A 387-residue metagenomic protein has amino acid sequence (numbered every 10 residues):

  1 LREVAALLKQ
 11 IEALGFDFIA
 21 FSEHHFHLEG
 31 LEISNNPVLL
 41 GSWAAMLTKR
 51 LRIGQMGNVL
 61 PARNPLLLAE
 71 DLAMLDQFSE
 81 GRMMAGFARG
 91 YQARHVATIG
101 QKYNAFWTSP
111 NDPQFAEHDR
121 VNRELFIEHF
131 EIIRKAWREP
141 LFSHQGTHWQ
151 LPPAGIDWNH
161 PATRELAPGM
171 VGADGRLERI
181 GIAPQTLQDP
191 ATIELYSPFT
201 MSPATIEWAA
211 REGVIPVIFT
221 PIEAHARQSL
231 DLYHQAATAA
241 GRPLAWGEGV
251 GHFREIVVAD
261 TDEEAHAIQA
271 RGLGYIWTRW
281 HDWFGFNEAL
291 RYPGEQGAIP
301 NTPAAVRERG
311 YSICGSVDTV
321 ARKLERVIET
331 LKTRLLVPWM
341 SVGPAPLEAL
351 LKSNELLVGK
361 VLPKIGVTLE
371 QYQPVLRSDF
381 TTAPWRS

Functional and structural regions predicted by a protein language model:
L1-L51, V375-T381, W385: N-terminal beta1-alpha1-beta2 module of alpha/beta enzyme domains
L1-Q10, T200-E207, T319-R326: Short, acidic/polar
E12-A13, S42-K49, L72, D76-R82 (+3 more regions): Acidic (Asp/Glu)-rich catalytic clusters
F18-V38, V59, T220-P221, W339-L350: Glycine-rich, proline-tolerant flexible connector loops at the mouths of alpha/beta enzymes
I19-F21, R52-Q55, M83-F87, L195-P198 (+3 more regions): Hydrophobic faces of well-ordered beta-strands that scaffold small-molecule active sites in alpha/beta enzyme cores
E23, A44, L75, I133 (+5 more regions): Conserved, mostly hydrophobic/aromatic
F106-T186, A224-T333, G366-S387: An alpha-helical appendage that flanks or caps ligand/catalytic pockets
M201-H225: A conserved active-site cap/scaffold subdomain adjacent to cofactor or substrate pockets
